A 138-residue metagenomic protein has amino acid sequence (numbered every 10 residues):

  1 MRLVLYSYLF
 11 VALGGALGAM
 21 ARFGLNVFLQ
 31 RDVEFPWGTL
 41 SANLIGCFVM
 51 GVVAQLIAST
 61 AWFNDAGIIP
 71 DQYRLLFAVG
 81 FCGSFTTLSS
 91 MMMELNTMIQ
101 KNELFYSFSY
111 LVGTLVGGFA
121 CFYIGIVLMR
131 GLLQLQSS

Functional and structural regions predicted by a protein language model:
M1-S138: Membrane-interface helix-loop junctions in multi-pass transporters/channels
